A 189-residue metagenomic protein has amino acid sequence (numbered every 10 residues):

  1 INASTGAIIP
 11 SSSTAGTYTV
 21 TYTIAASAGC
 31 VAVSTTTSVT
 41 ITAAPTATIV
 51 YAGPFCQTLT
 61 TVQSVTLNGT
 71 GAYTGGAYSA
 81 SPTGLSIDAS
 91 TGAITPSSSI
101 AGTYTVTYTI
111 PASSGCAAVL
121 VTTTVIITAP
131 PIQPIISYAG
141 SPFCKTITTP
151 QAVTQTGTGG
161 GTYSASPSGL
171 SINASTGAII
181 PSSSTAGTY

Functional and structural regions predicted by a protein language model:
I1-I9, S79-T95, S164-I180: Low-complexity "stalk/linker" and mucin-like segments enriched in Ser/Thr/Pro/Ala/Gly
S12-G16, S98-G102, S182-G187: Surface-exposed, short loops/turns at beta-strand junctions within beta-sandwich domains
S27-S34, S113-L120, C144: Short, exposed coil/turn segments at beta-strand boundaries within extracellular/luminal domains
T37-A43, T123-A129: Interdomain boundary/hinge segments at the C-termini of tandem beta-sandwich modules
A44-A52, P130-A139: Proline-enriched interdomain boundary motifs that mark the N-terminal boundary and often initiate the first structured
L59-G71, I147-G157: A short beta-strand segment in extracellular, disulfide-stabilized domains
T74-G76, G159-G161: Short beta-strand/loop motifs in extracellular/secreted proteins, especially within beta-sandwich accessory domains
